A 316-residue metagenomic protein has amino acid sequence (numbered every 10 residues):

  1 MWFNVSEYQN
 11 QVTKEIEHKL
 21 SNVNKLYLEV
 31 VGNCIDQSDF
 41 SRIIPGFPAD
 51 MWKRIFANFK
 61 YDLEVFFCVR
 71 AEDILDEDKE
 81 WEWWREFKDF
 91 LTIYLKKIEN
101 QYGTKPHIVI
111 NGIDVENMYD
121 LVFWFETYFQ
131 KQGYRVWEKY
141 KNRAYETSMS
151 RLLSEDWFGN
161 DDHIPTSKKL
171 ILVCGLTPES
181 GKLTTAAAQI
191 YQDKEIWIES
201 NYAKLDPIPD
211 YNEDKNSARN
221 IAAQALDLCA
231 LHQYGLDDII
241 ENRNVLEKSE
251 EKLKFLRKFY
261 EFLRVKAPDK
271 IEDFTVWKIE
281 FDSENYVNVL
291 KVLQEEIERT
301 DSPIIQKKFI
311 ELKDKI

Functional and structural regions predicted by a protein language model:
M1-C174, E179, Q189-I316: Flexible phosphate-sensing "switch/lid" loops adjacent to ATP/NTP-binding sites across phosphate-transfer
T184-T185: Hydrophobic positions on the alpha1 helix immediately C-terminal to the Walker A/P-loop
